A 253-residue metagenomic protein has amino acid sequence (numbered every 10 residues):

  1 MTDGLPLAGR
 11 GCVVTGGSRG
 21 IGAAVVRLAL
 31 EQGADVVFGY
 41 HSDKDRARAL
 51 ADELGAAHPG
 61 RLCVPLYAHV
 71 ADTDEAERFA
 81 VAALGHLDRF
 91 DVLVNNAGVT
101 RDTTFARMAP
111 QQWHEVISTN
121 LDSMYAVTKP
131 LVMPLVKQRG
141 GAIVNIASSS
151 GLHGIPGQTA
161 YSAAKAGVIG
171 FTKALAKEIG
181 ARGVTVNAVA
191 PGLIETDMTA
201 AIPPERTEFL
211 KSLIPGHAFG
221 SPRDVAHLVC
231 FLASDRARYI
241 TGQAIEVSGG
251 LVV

Functional and structural regions predicted by a protein language model:
P6, Y125, A218-V247, V252: C-terminal substrate-recognition "lid" of short-chain dehydrogenase/reductases
G11, S18-R19: Conserved glycine-rich cofactor-binding loop
Q32-A49: Conserved glycine-rich Rossmann-like NAD(P)H-binding loop of the short-chain dehydrogenase/reductase
T104-F105, Q112-I117, T199, L210: Substrate-binding pocket helix/loop in short-chain dehydrogenase/reductase
T128, A164, T172: Active-site helix of classical SDR
M133, K177-A181, R238: Alpha-helical segment proximal to the catalytic Tyr-Lys
S148: Residue(s) in the substrate-gating loop at a strand-loop-helix junction that position the organic substrate next
